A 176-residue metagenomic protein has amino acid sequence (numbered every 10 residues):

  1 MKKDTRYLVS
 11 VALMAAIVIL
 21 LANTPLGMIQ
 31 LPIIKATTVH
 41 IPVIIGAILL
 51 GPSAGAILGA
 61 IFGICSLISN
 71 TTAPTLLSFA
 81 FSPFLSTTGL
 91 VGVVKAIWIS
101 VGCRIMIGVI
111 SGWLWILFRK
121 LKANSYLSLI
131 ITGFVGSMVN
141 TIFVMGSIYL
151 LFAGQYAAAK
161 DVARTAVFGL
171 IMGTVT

Functional and structural regions predicted by a protein language model:
M1-T176: Loop-helix junctions at membrane interfaces
